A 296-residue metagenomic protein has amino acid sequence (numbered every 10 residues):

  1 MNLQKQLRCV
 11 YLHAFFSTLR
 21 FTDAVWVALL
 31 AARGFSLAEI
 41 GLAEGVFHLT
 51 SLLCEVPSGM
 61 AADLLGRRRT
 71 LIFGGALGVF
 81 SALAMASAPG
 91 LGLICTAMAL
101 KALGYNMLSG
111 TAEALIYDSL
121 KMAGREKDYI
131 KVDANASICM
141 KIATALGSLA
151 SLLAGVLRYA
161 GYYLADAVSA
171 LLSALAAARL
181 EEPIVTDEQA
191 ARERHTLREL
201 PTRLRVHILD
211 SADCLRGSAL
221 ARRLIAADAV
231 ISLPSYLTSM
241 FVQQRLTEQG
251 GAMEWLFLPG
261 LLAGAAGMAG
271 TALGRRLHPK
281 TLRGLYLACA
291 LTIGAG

Functional and structural regions predicted by a protein language model:
M1-L53, A86, A219-L261: Helix-loop boundary and gating motifs at the non-cytosolic
M1-Q4, L180-A226: Juxtamembrane intracellular "pre-TM" segments in multi-pass secondary transporters
F15, S81, L91-L108, A229: Hydrophobic core of transmembrane alpha-helices in multi-pass small-molecule transporters, especially MFS/SLC-type
A32, M85, A143-A165, Q243-Q249 (+1 more regions): Transmembrane alpha-helix termini and helix-breaking/packing motifs in multi-pass membrane transporters
R68, M240, R245-G296: C-terminal transmembrane bundle of multi-pass solute transporters/carriers
A76-G90, L291-G296: C-terminal ends and interior cores of transmembrane alpha-helices in multi-pass membrane transporters/permeases
M98-K141: Cytoplasmic helix-loop-helix junction between adjacent transmembrane helices in 12-TM secondary transporters
Y159, Y163-H195: Helix-loop junctions on the cytosolic side of multi-pass membrane transporters, especially the intracellular loop
